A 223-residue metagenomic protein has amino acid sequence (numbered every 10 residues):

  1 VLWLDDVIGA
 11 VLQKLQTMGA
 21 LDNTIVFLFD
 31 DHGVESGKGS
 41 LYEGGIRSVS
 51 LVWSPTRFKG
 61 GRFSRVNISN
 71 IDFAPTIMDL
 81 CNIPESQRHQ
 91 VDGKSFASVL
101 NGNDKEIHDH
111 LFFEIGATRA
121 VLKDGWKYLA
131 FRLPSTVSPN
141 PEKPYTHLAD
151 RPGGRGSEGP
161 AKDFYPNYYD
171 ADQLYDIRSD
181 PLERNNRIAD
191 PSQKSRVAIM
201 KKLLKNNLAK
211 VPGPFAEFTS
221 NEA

Functional and structural regions predicted by a protein language model:
L2-G9, I68-P75, V91-K94, Y169-D172 (+4 more regions): A structural signal for well-ordered alpha-helical segments within the folded catalytic domains of diverse enzymes
G9-M18, G37-Q90, K94-K105, K123 (+1 more regions): Substrate-binding rim/cap in mid-to-C-terminal beta-strand-loop elements of soluble/periplasmic
L21: Conserved H-loop
I25-F29, S50-V52, T76-D79, H110-F113 (+3 more regions): Structural recognition of the beta-strand scaffold that forms the well-ordered cores of secreted hydrolase catalytic
H32-G33: Active-site metal-binding loops of divalent metal-dependent hydrolases
S36-K38, I107-H108, E158-D163: Short, P/G- and charge-enriched loop/turn segments at secondary-structure junctions
Y42-E43, F113-A189: C-terminal, low-complexity/hydrophilic appendages and adjacent surface loops of extracellular/periplasmic anionic
V197, L204-T219: Bilobed periplasmic-binding protein-like "clamshell/Venus-flytrap" ligand-binding domains
